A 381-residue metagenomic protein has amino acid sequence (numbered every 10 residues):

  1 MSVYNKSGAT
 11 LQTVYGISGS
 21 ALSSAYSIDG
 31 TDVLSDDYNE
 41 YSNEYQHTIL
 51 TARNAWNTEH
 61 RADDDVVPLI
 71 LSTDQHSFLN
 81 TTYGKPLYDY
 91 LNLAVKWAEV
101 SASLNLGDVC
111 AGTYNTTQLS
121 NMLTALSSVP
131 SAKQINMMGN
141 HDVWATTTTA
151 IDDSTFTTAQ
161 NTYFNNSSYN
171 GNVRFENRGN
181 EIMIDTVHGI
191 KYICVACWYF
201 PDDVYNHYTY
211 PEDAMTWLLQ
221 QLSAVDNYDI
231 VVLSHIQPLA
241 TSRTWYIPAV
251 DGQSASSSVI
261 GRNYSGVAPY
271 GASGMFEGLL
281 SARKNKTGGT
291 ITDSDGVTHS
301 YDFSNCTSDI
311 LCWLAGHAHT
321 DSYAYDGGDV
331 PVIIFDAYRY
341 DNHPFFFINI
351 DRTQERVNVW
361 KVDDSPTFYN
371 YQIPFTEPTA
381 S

Functional and structural regions predicted by a protein language model:
M1-Q46: Viral virion structural and adsorption modules
E40-L119: N-terminal active-site segment of His-dependent metallophosphoesterases
I49-L50, D63, Y325-D326, R339 (+1 more regions): A short C-terminal boundary segment appended to hydrolase-like catalytic domains
L69-L71, S103-N105, N136, V232 (+1 more regions): Residue-level marker for buried hydrophobic side chains located in beta-strands that build the well-ordered beta-sheet
D74, G107-D108, G139-N140, H235 (+1 more regions): Active-site glycine-centered loops adjacent to acidic/histidine catalytic or metal-binding residues that shape
S77-Y83, P201-V204, T241, Y323 (+2 more regions): Short, solvent-exposed loop/turn elements at domain surfaces
N92-A102, K191-C194, P201-G328: His/acidic metal-ligating clusters that form di-metal
T116-Q220, V225, M275-G278, A282-K286 (+3 more regions): Extended active-site neighborhood of metal-dependent phosphoesterases/phosphodiesterases
